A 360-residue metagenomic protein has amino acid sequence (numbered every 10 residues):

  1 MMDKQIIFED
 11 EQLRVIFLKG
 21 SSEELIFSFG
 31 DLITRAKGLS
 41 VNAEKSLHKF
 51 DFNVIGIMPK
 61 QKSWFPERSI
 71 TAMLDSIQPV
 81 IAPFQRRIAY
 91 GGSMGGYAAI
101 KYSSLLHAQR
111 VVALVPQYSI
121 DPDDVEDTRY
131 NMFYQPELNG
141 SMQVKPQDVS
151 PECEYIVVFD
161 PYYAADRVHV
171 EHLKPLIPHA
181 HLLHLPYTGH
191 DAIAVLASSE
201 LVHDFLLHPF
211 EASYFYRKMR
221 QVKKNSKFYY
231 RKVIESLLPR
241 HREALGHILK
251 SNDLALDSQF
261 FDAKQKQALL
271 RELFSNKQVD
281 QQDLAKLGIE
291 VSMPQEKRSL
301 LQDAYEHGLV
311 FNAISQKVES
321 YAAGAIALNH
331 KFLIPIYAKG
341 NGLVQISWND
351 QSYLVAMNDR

Functional and structural regions predicted by a protein language model:
M1-P83, Q109-K297: Extended, composition-driven regions rather than compact fold-specific motifs
I81, Q85, G340-N341: Generic hydrophobic-segment detector
F84-S93: Alpha/beta-hydrolase fold nucleophile elbow
G96-L106: Short glycine-enriched nucleophile-adjacent loop and the immediately C-terminal alpha-helix near the catalytic center
L106, S150-C153, A304-Y305, N349: Short gly/pro-enriched beta-turn/loop segments at secondary-structure junctions
Q278, Q282, I289-D359: Extracellular glycan-recognition/adhesion modules and their associated mucin-like linkers
